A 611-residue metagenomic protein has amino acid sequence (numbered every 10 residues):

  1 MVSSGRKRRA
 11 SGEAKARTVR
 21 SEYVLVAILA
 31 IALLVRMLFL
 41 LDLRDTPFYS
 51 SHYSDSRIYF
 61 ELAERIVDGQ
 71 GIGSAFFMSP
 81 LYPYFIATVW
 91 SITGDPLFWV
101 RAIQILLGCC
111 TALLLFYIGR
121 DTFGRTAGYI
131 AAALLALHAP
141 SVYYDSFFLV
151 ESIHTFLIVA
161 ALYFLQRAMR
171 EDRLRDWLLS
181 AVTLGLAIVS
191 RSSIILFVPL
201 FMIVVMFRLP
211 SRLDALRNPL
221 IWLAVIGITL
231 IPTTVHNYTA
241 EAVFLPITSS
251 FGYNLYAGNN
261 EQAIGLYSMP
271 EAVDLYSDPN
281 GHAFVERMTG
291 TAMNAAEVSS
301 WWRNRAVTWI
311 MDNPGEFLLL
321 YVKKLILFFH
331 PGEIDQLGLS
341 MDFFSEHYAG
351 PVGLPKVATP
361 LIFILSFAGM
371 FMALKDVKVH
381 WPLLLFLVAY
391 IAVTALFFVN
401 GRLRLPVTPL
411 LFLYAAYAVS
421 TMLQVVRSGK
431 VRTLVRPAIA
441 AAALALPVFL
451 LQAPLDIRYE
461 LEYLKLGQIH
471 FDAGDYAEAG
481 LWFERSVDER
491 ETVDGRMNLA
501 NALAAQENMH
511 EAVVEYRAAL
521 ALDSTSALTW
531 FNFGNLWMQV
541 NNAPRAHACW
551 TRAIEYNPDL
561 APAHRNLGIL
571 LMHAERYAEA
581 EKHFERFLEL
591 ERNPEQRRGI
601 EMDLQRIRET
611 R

Functional and structural regions predicted by a protein language model:
M1-L38, R217-V225: Start-transfer (signal-anchor) and selected internal transmembrane alpha helices of multi-pass inner/ER membrane
L43-F60, I72-F85, G94-F98, F244-T248 (+5 more regions): Extracytoplasmic catalytic/substrate-binding loops of multi-pass membrane glycan-assembly enzymes
F77, L81, W99-L107, Y129-L165 (+3 more regions): Multi-pass, polyprenyl lipid-linked donor-dependent membrane glycosyltransferases
F77-Y84, I92-L113, A132, Y144 (+4 more regions): Loop-to-helix entry region of an early transmembrane alpha helix in multi-pass inner-membrane enzymes
W99, W309, E316-L383: Membrane-interface anchor segments at the N-terminal boundary of transmembrane helices in multi-pass membrane enzymes
A102-F123, A160, F164, I364-F371: Transmembrane-helix motifs of polytopic, lipid-linked glycan transferases
T122-R125, A161-L179, V205-L209, V377: Membrane-interface transmembrane helices that cradle and orient dolichyl/undecaprenyl
P246-F328: Membrane-proximal stem/loop segments at transmembrane-domain junctions that anchor or position
